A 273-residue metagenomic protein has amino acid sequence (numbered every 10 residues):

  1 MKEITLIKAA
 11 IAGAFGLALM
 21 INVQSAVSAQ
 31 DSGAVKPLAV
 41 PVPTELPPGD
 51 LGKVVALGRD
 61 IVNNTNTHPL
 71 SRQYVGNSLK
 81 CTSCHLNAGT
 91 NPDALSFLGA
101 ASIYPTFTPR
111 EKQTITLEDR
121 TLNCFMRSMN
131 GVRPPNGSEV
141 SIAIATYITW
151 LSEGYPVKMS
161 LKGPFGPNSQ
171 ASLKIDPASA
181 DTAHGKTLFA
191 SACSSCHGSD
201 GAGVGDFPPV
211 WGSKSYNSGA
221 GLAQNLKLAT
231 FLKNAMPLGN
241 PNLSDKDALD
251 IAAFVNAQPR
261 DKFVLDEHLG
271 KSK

Functional and structural regions predicted by a protein language model:
K2-T67, T106-T182, Q258: Post-cleavage N-terminal segment of exported redox proteins
D50-A88, F165, S169-F207, Y216 (+1 more regions): Sequence/structural segment immediately N-terminal to covalent heme-attachment motifs in c-type and related
L70-E118, A202-P237: Gly/Gly-Pro-rich "capping" loops immediately C-terminal to redox-active cysteine motifs in periplasmic/lumenal
T82-H85, Y147-I148, D250-P259: Acidic helix/loop microenvironments that form the catalytic cleft of cell-wall polysaccharide enzymes
T114-L122, S141, A145, L222-K233 (+2 more regions): An amphipathic alpha-helix signature
L238-A248, A257-Q258, F263: Repeat-solenoid scaffold signature
P259-K273: A cross-kingdom marker for long, charged
